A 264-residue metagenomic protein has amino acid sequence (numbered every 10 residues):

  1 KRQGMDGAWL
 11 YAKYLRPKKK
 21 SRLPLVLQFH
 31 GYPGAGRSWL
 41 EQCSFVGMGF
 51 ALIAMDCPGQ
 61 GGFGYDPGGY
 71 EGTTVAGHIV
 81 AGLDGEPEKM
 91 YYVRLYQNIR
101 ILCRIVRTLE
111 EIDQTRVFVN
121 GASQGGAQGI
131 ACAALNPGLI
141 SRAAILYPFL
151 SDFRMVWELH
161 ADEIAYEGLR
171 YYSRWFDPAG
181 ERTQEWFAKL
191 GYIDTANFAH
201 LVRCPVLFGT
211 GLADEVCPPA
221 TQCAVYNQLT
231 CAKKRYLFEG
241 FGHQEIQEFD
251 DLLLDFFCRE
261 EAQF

Functional and structural regions predicted by a protein language model:
K1-K20: N-terminal cap/lid segment of alpha/beta-hydrolase-fold proteins
A12, R22-Y32, L52: Short beta-strand element of the alpha/beta-hydrolase
R37, C43-S44, A51-Q97: Cap/lid segment of the alpha/beta-hydrolase catalytic domain
H78-S123: Gly/Ser-rich "nucleophile elbow"/oxyanion-hole loop immediately N-terminal to the catalytic nucleophile in hydrolases
I130-G180, E245: Hydrolase active-site cap/lid region
V202, F208-T210, D214: Short beta-strand/loop motif that positions the catalytic acidic residue of the alpha/beta-hydrolase fold
L212-C217, Q244: Acidic catalytic loop of the alpha/beta-hydrolase fold
R235-L254: Histidine-bearing beta->alpha loop at or near hydrolase active sites
